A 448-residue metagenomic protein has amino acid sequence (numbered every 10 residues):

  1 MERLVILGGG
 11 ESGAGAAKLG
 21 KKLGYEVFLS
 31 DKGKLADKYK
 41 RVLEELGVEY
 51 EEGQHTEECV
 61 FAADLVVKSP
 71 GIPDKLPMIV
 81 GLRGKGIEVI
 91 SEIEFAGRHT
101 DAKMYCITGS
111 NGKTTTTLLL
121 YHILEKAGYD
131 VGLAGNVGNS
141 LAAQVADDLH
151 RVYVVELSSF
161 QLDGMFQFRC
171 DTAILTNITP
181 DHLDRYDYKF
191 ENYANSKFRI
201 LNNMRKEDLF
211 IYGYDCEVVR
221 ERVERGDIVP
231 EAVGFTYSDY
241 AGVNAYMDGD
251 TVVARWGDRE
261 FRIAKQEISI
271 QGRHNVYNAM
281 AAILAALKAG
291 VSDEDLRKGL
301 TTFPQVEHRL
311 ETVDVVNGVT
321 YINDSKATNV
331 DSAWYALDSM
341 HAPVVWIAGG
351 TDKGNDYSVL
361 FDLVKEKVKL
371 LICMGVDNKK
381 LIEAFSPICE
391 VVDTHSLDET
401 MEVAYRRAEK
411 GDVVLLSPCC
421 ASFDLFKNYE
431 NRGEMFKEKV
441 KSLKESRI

Functional and structural regions predicted by a protein language model:
M1-S91, F95, E383, S446: N-terminal leader/targeting and accessory segments in enzymes
R3, G13-L23, I263-K369, S386: Nucleotide phosphate-binding/pyrophosphate-handling subdomain across enzymes that bind or process nucleotide phosphates
R3, K21-K22, E58-F61, P70-Y214 (+4 more regions): Phosphate-binding loop of NTP-binding sites
G10, G33, V137, D215-C216 (+3 more regions): Residues in the short beta-alpha loop(s) of Rossmann-like NAD(P)-binding domains
G20, V66, I107, N136 (+10 more regions): Residue-level signal for inorganic ion chemistry
E26-K32, F210-Y214, I347-A348, K367-V376: Short internal beta-strands
Y39-R41, S358-D412, R447-I448: C-terminal helical cap/extension that packs against the catalytic core of soluble nucleotide-cofactor enzymes
E51-Q54, I90-E94, I228-M247, G299-T301 (+2 more regions): Beta-strand->loop->alpha-helix junctions that form or flank phosphate-binding loops in nucleotide-handling enzymes
